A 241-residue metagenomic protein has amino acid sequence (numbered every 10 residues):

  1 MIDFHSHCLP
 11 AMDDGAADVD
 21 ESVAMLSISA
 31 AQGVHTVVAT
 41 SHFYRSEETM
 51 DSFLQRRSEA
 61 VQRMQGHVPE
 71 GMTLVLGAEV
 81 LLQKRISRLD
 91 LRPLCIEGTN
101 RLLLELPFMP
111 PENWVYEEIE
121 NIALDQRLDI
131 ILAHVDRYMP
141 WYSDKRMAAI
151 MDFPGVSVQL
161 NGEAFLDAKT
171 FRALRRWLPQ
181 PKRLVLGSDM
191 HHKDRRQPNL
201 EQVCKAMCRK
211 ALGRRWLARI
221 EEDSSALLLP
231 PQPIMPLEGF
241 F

Functional and structural regions predicted by a protein language model:
M1-G71: An N-terminally biased module of ancient metal coordination in phosphate/nucleic-acid-related enzymes
H7-L9, H42-F43, G77-Q83, P107-M109 (+4 more regions): Active-site beta-loop-alpha junctions enriched in small/polar residues
A30, L124, L178-P179: Non-catalytic positions within long, well-ordered alpha-helices that form the structural scaffold/packing of enzyme
H35-T36, L128, L184: Short acidic/polar active-site loop segments enriched in Thr and Asp
M50-Q159, E238-F241: Extended substrate/RNA-proximal surfaces in nucleic-acid metabolism proteins
K182-P198: Short acidic/histidine-rich active-site segments
E201-F241: Mid-to-C-terminal alpha-helical segments outside catalytic/metal-binding sites
